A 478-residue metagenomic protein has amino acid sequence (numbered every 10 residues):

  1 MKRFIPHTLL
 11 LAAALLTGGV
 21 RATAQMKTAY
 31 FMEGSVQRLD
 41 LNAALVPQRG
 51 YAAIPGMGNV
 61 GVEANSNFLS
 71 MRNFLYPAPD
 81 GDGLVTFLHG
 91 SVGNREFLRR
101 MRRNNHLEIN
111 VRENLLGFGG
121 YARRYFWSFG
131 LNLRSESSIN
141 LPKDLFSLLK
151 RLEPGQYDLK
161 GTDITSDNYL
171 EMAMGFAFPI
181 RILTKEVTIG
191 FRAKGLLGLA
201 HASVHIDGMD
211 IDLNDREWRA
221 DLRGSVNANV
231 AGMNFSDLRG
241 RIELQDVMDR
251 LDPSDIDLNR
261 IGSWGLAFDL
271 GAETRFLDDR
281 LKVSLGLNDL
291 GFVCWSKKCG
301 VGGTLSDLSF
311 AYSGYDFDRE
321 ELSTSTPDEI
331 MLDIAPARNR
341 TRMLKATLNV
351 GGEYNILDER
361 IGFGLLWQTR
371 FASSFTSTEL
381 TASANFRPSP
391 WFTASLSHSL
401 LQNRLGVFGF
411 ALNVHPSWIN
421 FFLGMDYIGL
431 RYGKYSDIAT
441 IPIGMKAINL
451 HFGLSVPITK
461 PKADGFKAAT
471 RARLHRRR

Functional and structural regions predicted by a protein language model:
M1-K27, G352: Bacterial Sec-dependent N-terminal signal peptides
Q25-R478: Subset of outer-membrane beta-barrel
